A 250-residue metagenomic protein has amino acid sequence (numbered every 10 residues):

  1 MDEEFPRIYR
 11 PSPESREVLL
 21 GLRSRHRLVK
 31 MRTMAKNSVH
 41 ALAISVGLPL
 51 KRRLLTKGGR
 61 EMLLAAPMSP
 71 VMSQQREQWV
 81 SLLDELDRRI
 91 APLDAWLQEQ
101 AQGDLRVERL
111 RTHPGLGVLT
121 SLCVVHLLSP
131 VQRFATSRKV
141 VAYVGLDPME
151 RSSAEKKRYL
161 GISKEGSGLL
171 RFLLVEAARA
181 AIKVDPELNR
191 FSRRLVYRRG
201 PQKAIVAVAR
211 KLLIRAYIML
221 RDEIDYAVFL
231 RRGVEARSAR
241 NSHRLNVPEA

Functional and structural regions predicted by a protein language model:
M1-R16, R27, G59-A66, A154-E165: Short alpha-helix plus adjacent loop in nuclease-associated cores
E3-P6, A35-K36, S129-R133, A180-E187 (+1 more regions): Short helix-capping/linker segments at secondary-structure and domain boundaries
P13, E17-R109, D185, D222 (+2 more regions): Glycine-rich, often acidic, oxyanion-interacting loops/wings at catalytic, nucleic-acid, or phospho-protein interfaces
L28, L174, L212: Residue-level signature of catalytic and energy-coupling elements of molecular machines, predominantly ATP/GTP-dependent
M31, A35, L82, L116 (+4 more regions): Hydrophobic (often cysteine-bearing) scaffold residues that line and stabilize catalytic clefts of nucleotide/cofactor
E108-T112, V118, C123-Q202, R237-S238: Phosphate-backbone recognition surface of nucleic-acid-processing proteins
E155-Y159, F191-A250: Low-complexity, acidic/Ser/Thr- and charged residue-rich accessory regions of DNA metabolism proteins
